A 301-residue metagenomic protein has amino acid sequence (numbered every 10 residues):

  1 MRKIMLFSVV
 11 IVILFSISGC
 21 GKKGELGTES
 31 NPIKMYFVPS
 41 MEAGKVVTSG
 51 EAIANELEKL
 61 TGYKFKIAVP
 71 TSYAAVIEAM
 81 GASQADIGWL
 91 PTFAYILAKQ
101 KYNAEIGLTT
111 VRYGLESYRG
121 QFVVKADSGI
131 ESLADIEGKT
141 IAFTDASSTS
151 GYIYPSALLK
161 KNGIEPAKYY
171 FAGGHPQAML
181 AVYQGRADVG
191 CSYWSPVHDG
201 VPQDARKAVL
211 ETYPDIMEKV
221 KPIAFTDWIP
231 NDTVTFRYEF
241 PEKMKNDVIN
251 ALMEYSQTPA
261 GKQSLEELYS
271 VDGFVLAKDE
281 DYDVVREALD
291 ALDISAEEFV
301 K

Functional and structural regions predicted by a protein language model:
F15-G19: C-terminal motif of bacterial Sec signal peptides marking the signal peptidase cleavage site
G21-K23: Bacterial signal peptide processing site
L26-F93: Extracytoplasmic small-molecule ligand-binding "clamshell" domains of the periplasmic binding protein/Venus flytrap
S30, V124-I141: Flexible hinge/capping segments at coil-to-helix
S30-K59, F240-K301: An extracytoplasmic/periplasmic, membrane-proximal ligand-sensing/linker region
P39, V69-Y73, S83-Y102, T110 (+2 more regions): Beta->alpha turn/N-cap motifs
L108-S132, T235-F236: Hydrophobic/proline-rich hinge and linker segments of small-molecule sensing/allosteric domains, predominantly
S128, T140-K243: Pocket-lining segment of extracytoplasmic ligand-binding domains
